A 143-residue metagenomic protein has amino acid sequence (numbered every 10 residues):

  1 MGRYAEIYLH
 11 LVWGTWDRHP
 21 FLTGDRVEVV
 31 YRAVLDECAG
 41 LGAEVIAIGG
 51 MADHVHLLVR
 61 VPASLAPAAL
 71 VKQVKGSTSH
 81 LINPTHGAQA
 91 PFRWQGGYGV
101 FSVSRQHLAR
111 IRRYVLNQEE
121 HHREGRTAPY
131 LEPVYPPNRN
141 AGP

Functional and structural regions predicted by a protein language model:
M1-P143: Basic nucleic-acid-binding interfaces
